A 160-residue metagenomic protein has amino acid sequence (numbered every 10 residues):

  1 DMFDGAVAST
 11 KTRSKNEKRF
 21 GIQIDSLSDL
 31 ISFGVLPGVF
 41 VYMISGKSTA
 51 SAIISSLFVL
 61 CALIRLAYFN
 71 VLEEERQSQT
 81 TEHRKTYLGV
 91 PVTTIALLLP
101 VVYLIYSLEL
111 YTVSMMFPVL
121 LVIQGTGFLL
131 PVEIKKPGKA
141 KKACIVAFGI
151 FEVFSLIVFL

Functional and structural regions predicted by a protein language model:
D1-M2, V59-L66, L121-L130: Alpha-helical transmembrane segments and their membrane-interface exit regions
M2, S26, L30, V90-V92 (+1 more regions): Conformational gate/switch positions in structured elements
F3-K18, Y68-K85: Cytosolic, membrane-interface loops and tails of multi-pass inner-membrane proteins
G5, M43-G46, F69-R76, Y106-S107 (+1 more regions): Perimembrane helix-loop junctions in membrane proteins
V7-T10, I31, V35, I95-V102: Generic hydrophobic alpha-helical membrane-span motif
T10-R65: Multi-pass membrane catalytic core of lipid/isoprenoid biosynthesis enzymes
V39-F40, I44-S45, V59, N70 (+3 more regions): Multi-pass alpha-helical membrane architecture of UbiA-family and related isoprenoid/lipid prenyltransferases
Q79-L160: C-terminal membrane-associated helical module and adjoining short loops/tails
